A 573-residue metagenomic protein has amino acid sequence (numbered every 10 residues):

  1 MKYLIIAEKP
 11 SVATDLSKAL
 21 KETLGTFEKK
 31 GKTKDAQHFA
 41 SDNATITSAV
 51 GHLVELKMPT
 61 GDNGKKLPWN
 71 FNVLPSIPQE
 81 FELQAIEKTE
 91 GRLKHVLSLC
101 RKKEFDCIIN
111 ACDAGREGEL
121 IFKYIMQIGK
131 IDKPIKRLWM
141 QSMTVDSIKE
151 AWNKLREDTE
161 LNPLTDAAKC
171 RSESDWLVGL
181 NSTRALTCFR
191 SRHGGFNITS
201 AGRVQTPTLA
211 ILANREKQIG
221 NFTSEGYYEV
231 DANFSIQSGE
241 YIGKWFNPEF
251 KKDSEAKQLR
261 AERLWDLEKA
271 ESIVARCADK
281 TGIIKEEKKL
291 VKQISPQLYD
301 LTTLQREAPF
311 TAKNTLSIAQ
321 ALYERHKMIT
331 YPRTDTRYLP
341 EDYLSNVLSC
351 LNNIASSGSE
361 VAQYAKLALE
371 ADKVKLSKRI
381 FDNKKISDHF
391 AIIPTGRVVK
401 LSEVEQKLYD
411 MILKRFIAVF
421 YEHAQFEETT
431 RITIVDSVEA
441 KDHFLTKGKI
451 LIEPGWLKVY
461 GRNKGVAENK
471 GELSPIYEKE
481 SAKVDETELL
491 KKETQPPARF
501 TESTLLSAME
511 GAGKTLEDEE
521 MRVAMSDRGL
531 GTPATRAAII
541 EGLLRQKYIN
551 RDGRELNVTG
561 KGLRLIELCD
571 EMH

Functional and structural regions predicted by a protein language model:
M1-L180, K313, P496: Intrinsically disordered, low-complexity regulatory segments
K9, A321-R325, I540-Q546: Basic amphipathic alpha-helical segments that dock to polyanions
V12, L16, K88-V96, A114-I125 (+20 more regions): Helical mechanochemical/support elements of P-loop NTPase systems and associated helical scaffolds
G25-K32, D158-P163, R184-C188, K217-F222 (+2 more regions): Active-site phosphate-binding and catalytic loops of NTP-dependent enzymes
N43-T45, L53-I86, S98, F196-E324 (+4 more regions): Long, highly charged, low-complexity internal segments
A321-Y331, E370-A371, K375: Extended, well-folded interaction surfaces typified by the phenylalanyl-tRNA synthetase beta subunit core
I329-A355, G531-H573: Accessory beta->alpha helical hairpin/"wing" motif in late/C-terminal subdomains of nucleic-acid enzymes
I354-S387: Leucine-rich, amphipathic alpha-helical/linker segments
